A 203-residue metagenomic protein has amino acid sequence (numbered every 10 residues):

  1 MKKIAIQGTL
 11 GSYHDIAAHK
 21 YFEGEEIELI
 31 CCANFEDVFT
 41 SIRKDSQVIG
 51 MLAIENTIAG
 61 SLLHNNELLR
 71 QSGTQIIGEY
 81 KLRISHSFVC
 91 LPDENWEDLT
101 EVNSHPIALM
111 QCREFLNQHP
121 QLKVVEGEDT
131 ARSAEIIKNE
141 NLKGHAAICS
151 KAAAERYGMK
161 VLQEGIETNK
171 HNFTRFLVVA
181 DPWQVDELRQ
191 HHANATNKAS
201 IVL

Functional and structural regions predicted by a protein language model:
M1-L203: Domain-level signature for soluble enzymes in the chorismate/prephenate branch of the shikimate pathway
